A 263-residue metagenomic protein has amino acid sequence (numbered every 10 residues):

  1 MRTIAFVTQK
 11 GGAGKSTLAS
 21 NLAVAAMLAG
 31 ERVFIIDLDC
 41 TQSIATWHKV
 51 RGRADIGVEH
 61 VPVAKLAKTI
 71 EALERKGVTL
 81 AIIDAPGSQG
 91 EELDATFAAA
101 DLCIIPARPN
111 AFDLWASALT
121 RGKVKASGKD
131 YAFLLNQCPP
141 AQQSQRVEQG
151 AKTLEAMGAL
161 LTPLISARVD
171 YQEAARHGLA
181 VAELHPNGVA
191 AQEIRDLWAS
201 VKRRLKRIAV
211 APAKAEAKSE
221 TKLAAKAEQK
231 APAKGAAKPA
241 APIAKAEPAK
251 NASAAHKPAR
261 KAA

Functional and structural regions predicted by a protein language model:
T3-Q9, A13, N21-A95, Q145 (+2 more regions): P-loop/Walker-type NTP enzyme "switch/lid" segment
L18: Hydrophobic positions on the alpha1 helix immediately C-terminal to the Walker A/P-loop
Q89-N110: Inter-motif core of Ras-like GTPase G domains
R108, A132-Q145, L164-A174, P186: G-domain G4 guanine-recognition motif of GTPases
L114-D130: Conserved C-terminal guanine-recognition region of P-loop GTPase G domains, centered on the G4
A151-L179: Beta-strand-loop-alpha "switch" segments that mediate conformational coupling across diverse proteins
Q172-A191, R195-W198: Inter-lobe coupling/hinge region of RecA-like P-loop helicase motors
A211-A263: P-loop NTP-binding site
